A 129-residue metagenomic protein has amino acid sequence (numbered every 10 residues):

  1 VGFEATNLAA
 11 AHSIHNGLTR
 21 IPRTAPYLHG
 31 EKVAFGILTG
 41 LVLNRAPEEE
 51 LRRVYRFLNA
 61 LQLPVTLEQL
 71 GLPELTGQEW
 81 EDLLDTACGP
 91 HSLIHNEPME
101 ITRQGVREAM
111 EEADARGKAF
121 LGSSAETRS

Functional and structural regions predicted by a protein language model:
V1-L63, E68-Q69: Active-site segments that bind and position negatively charged phosphate/pyrophosphate groups
A46-S129: C-terminal charged capping/lid subdomain of soluble metabolic enzymes
